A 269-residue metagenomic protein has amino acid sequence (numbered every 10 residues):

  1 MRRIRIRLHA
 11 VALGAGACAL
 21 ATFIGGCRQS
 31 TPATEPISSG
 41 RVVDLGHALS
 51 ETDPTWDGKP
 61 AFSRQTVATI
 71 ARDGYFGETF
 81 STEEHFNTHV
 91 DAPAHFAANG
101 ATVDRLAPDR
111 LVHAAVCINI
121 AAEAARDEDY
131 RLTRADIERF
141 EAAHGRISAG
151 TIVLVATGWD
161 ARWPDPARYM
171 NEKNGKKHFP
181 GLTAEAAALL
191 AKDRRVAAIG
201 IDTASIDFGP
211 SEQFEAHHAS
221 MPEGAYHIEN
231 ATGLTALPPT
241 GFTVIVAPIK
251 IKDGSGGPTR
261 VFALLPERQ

Functional and structural regions predicted by a protein language model:
R2-I4, L20, Q29-P32: A detector of low-complexity, intrinsically disordered, Ser/Thr/Gly/Pro/Ala-rich segments
R2-L13: Bacterial N-terminal signal peptides that target proteins for export
R5-R7, G25, S38: Residues marking helix boundaries in flexible regions
V11-F23: Bacterial N-terminal signal peptides
C27-Q269: Active-/binding-site microenvironments in catalytic and ligand-binding cores
